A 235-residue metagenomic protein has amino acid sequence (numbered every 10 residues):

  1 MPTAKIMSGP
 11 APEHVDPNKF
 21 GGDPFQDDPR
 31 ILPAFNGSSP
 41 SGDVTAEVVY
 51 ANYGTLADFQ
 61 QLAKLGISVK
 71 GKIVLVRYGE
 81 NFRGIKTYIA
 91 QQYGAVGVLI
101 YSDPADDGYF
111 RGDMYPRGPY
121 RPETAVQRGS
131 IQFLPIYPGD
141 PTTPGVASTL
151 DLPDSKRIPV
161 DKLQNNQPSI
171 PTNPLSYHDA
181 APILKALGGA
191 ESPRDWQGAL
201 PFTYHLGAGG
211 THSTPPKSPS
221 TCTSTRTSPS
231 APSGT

Functional and structural regions predicted by a protein language model:
M1-F20, I100, Y109-P116, I170-H178 (+1 more regions): Protein/peptide-recognition domains central to ubiquitin and immune signaling
M1-S68, I73, P122-P138, P229-A231: Noncatalytic luminal/extracellular "stalk/propeptide" segments of secretory-pathway proteins
P2-T3, A34-S39, I73-E80, G84-T87 (+2 more regions): Second-shell loop/turn segments in exported
P10, F35, T55-A57, L99-D107 (+2 more regions): Short loop/turn segments at secondary-structure transitions that flank enzyme active sites
V44, V48, I85, I89 (+2 more regions): Extracytoplasmic/secreted proteins, especially bacterial periplasmic and envelope-associated proteins
E47-E123: A conserved hydrophobic secondary-structure block that centers on an alpha-helix together with its immediately flanking
Y120-P229: Long, well-ordered, tryptophan-enriched scaffold segments
S233-T235: Short beta-strand-to-loop junctions in surface cap/lid or active-site-entrance loops
